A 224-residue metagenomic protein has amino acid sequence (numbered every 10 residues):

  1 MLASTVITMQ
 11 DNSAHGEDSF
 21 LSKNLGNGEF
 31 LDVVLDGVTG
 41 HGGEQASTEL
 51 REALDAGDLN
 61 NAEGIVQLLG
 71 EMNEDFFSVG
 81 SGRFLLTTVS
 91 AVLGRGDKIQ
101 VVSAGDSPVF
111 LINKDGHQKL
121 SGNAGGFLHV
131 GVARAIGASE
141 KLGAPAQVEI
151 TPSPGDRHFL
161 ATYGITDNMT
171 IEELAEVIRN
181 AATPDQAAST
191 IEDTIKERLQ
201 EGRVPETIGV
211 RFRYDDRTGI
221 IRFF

Functional and structural regions predicted by a protein language model:
M1-F224: PP2C/PPM-type serine/threonine phosphatase catalytic domain
